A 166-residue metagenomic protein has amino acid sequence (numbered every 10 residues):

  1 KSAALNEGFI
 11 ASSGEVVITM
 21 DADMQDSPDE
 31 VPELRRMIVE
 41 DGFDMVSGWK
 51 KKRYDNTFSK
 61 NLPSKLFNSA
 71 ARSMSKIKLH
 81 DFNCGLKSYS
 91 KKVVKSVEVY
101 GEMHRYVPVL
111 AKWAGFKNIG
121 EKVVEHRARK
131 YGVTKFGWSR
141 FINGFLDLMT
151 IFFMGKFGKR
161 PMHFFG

Functional and structural regions predicted by a protein language model:
K1-A11, P28-L110, R127-T150: Acceptor/aglycone-binding surface of glycosyltransferases and processive sugar-polymer synthases
V17: Short aromatic/hydrophobic "clamp" motif used to bind/position activated sugar donors
D21-Q25: The conserved acidic donor/metal-binding loop of glycosyltransferases
I119-K122: Conserved alpha/beta core of the MobA/IspD/sugar-nucleotide pyrophosphorylase nucleotidyltransferase superfamily
I151-G155: C-terminal, non-catalytic tails of nucleotide-sugar-dependent glycosyltransferases
K159-G166: Membrane-embedded multi-pass helical conduit in multi-pass membrane proteins, especially envelope-biosynthetic
